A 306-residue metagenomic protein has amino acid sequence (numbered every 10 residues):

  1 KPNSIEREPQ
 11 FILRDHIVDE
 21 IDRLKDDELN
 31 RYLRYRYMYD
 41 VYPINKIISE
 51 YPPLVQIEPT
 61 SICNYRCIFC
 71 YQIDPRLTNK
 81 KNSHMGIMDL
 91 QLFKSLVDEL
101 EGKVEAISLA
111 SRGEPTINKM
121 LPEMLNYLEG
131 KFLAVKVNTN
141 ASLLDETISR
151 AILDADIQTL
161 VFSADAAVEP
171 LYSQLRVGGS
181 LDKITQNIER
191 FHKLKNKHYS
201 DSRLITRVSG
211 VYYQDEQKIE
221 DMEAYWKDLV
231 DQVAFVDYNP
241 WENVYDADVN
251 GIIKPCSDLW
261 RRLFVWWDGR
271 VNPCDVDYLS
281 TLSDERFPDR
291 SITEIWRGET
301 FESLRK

Functional and structural regions predicted by a protein language model:
K1-R7, F11, L54-Q56, Q232-K306: Accessory C-terminal segments flanking Radical SAM cores
P2-T159, P170, Q174, G178-D182 (+1 more regions): Conserved alpha-helical substructure of the radical SAM core
L24, S83-G86, T116, A167-L181 (+3 more regions): Short flexible/disordered coil segments
K46-I48, I152, K197-H198, I253-P255 (+2 more regions): Short secondary-structure boundary/capping segments
I62, P75-L77, P115, S142-L143 (+7 more regions): Short, solvent-exposed loop/turn segments at secondary-structure junctions
D74, H192-K195, E299: A general structural signal marking secondary-structure boundaries and capping sites
G102-A110, E129-K136, D154-V168, D182-D248 (+1 more regions): Conserved C-terminal portion of the radical SAM core fold that forms the substrate/S-adenosylmethionine-binding
